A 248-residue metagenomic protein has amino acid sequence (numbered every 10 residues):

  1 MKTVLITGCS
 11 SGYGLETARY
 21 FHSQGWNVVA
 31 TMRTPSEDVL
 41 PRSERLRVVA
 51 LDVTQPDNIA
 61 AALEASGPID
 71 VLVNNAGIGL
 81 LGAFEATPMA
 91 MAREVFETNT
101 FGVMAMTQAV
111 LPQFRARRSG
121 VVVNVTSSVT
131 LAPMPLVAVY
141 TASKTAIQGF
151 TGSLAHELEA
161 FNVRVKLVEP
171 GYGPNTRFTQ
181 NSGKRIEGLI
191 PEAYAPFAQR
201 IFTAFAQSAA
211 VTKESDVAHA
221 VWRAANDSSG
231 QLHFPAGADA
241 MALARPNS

Functional and structural regions predicted by a protein language model:
S10, G14, A18: N-terminal Rossmann NAD(P)H-binding glycine-rich loop of SDR-like oxidoreductase domains
A50-A61, M89-A90: The beta1-alpha1 cofactor-binding region of Rossmann-like NAD(H)/NADP(H)-dependent oxidoreductases
A83-F84, M91-R93: Substrate-binding pocket helix/loop in short-chain dehydrogenase/reductase
T107, S143-A146: Active-site helix of classical SDR
T107-Q108, G152: A short, exposed helix-loop element centered on a Lys and neighboring polar residues
S127: Residue(s) in the substrate-gating loop at a strand-loop-helix junction that position the organic substrate next
A160-G230: SDR active-site lid
